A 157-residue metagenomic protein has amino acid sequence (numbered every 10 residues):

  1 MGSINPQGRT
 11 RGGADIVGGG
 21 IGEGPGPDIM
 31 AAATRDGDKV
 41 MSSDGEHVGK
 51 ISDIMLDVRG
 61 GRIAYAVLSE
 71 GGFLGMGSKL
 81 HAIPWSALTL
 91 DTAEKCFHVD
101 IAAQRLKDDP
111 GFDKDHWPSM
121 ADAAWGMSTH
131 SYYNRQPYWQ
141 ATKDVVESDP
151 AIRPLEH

Functional and structural regions predicted by a protein language model:
M1-H157: Peripheral interaction segments used for macromolecular assembly
